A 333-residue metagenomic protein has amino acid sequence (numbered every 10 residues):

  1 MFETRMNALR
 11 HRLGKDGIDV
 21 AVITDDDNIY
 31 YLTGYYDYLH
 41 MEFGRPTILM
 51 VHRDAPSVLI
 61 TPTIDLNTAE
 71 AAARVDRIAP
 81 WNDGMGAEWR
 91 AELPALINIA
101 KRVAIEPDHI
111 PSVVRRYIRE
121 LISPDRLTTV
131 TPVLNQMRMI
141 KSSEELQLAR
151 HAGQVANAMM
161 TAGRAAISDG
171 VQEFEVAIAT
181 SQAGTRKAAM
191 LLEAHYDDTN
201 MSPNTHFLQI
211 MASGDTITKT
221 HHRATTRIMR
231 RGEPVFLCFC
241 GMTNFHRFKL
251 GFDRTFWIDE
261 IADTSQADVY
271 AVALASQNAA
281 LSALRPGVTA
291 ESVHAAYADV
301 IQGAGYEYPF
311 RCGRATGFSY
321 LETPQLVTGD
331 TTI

Functional and structural regions predicted by a protein language model:
M1-I333: Active-site neighborhoods and metal-handling regions in enzymes and metal-associated proteins
